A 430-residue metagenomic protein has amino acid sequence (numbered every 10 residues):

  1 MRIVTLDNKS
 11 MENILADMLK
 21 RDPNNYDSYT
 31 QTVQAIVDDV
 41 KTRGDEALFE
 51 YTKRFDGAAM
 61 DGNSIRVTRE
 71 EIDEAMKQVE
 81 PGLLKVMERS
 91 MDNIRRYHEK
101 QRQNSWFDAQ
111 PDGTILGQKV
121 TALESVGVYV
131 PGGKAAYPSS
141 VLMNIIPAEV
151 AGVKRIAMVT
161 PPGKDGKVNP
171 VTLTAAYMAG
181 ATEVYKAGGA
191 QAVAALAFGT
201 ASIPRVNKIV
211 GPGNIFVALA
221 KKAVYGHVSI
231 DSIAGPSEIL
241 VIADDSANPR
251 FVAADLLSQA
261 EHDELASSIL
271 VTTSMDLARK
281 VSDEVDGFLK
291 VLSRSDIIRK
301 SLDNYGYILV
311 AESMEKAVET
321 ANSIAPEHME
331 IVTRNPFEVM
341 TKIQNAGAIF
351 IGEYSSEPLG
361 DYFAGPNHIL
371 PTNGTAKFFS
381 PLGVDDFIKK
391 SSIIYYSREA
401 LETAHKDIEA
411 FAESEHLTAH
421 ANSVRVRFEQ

Functional and structural regions predicted by a protein language model:
M1-E124: N-terminal Rossmann-like NAD(P)+-binding subdomain of aldehyde/semialdehyde dehydrogenases
D108-T174: Conserved small-residue-rich beta-alpha loop and adjacent elements that most often cradle the phosphate/pyrophosphate
M143-K154, Y177-A179, A197-I203, K221-A223 (+1 more regions): Alpha-helix C-terminal capping segments
K154-G163, S268-S274, G352: Short internal beta-strands
G180-S258, H262-S267: Conserved NAD(P)+-binding/catalytic subdomain of aldehyde/semialdehyde dehydrogenases
H262, L270-A346: A glycine- and small/hydrophobic-rich beta-loop-beta segment that serves as a flexible "lid/hinge" or phosphate-binding
S323-Q430: C-terminal core of ALDH-fold dehydrogenases
